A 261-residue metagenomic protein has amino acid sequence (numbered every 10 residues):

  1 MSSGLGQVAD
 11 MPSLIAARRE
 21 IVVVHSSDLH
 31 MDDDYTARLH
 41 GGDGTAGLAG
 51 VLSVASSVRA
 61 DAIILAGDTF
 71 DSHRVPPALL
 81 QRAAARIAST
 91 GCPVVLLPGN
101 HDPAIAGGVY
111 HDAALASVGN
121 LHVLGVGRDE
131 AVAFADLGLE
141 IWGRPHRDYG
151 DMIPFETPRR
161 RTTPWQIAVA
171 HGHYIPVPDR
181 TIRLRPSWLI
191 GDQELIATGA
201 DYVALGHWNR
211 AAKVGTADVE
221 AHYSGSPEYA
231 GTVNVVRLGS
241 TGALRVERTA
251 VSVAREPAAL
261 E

Functional and structural regions predicted by a protein language model:
M1-R82: N-terminal active-site segment of His-dependent metallophosphoesterases
G6, P12-L14, A62, H73-H222 (+2 more regions): His/Asp/Glu-rich metal-coordinating catalytic cores of metallo-dependent phosphodiesterases/hydrolases acting on
R19, L137, G242-L244: Residue-level signal for beta-strand positions within conserved beta-sheet cores that form or flank
D33-G42, E140-G143, E256-E261: Acidic/glycine-enriched edge-of-secondary-structure segments
S53, S57, A85-S89, R245: Replace "anionic and nucleotidyl ligands
T69-D71, V214, V251: A general structural signal for short secondary-structure boundary/capping elements
S226-E261: C-terminal functional module detector
